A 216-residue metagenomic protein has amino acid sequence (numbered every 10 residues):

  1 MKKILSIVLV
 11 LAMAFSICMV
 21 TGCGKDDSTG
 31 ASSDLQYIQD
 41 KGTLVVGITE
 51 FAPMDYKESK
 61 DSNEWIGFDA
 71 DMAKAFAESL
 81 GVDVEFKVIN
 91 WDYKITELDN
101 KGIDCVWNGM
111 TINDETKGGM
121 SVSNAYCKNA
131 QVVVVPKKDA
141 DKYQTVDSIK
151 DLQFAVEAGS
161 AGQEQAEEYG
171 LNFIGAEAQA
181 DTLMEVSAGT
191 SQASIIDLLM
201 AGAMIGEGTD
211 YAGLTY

Functional and structural regions predicted by a protein language model:
M1-G42: Short, low-complexity disordered leader/linker segments with a strong preference for bacterial N-terminal type II
T29-G109: Extracytoplasmic small-molecule ligand-binding "clamshell" domains of the periplasmic binding protein/Venus flytrap
Y37, V135-Q153: Flexible hinge/capping segments at coil-to-helix
T43-I48, V146-G159: Short loop->beta-strand "edge-of-pocket" segments that line small-molecule binding or catalytic clefts across diverse
V45, G81-D83, N100-N108, L152-Q153 (+2 more regions): Alpha-to-beta junction loops
F68, E85-E97, D141, I174-A188: Short helix-initiation/N-cap motifs at beta->coil->alpha
M110-G119, Q165-E168, Q192-Y216: A ligand-binding cleft/hinge motif common to bilobed small-molecule-binding domains
M120-V133, I149-K150, E167: Short Pro/Gly-enriched coil loops immediately N-terminal to beta-strands
